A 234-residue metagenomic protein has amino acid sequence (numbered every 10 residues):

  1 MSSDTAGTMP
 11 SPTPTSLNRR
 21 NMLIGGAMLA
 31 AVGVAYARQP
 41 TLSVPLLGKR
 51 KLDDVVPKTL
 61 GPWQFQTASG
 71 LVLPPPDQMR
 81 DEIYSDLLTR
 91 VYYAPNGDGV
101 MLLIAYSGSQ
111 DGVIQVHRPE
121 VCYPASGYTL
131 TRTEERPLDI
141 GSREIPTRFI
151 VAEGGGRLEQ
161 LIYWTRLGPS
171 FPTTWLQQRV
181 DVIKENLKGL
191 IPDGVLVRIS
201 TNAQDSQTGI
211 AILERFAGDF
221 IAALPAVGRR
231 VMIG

Functional and structural regions predicted by a protein language model:
M1-L17: N-terminal secretory signal peptides
L17-A27: N-terminal export leaders
V32-V44: Membrane-interface motif at the C-terminal end of an N-terminal transmembrane signal
L42-V55: Alpha-helical transmembrane signal-anchor/signal-peptide segments
V56-A68: Amphipathic alpha-helical segments
T67, L71-E185: Short, solvent-exposed recognition patches
L87, P192-G194: Extracytoplasmic
E185, G194-G234: Surface-exposed amphipathic alpha-helical segments
